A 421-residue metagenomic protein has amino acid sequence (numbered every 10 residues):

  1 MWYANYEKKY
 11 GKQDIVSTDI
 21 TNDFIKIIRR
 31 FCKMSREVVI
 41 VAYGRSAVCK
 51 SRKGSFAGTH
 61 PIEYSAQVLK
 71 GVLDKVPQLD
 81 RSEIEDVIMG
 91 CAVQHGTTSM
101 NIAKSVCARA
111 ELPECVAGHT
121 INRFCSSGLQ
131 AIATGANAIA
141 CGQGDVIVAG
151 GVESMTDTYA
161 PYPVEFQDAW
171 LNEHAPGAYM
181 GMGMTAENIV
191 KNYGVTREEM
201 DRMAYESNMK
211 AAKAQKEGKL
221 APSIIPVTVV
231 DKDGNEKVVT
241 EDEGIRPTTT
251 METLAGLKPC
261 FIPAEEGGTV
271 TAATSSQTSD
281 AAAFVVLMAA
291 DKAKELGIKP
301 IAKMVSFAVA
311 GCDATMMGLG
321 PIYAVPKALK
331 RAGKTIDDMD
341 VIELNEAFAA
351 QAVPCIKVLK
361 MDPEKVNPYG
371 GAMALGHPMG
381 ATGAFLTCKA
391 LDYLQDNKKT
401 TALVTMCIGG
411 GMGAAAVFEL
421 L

Functional and structural regions predicted by a protein language model:
M34-P61, T250-L319, Y323, C388 (+2 more regions): Condensing-enzyme catalytic core mediating Claisen C-C bond formation in acyl metabolism
G44-A47, G58, I62-Q67, Q78 (+3 more regions): N-terminal extracellular/periplasmic Venus flytrap/periplasmic-binding protein-like
C49-R52, A136-Y193, P247, C260-P263: Glycine-rich loop/linker segments at domain edges
F56-V146, V152-D168, I224-T240, M316 (+1 more regions): Conserved beta-ketoacyl condensing-enzyme motif
P61-P77, I102-V106, A131, M182-I189 (+5 more regions): Short, well-ordered amphipathic alpha-helical segments that serve as non-catalytic structural scaffolds within diverse
M89, E187, S223, V305-A374: Active-site pocket-lining segment
C91-G144, G177-M184, M251-Q277, V358-F385 (+2 more regions): Conserved catalytic cysteine-centered active-site region of acyl-thioester-dependent Claisen-condensing enzymes
I121-V152, V190-K219, F284-D291, I356 (+2 more regions): Active-site-proximal alpha-helical scaffold in enzymes
